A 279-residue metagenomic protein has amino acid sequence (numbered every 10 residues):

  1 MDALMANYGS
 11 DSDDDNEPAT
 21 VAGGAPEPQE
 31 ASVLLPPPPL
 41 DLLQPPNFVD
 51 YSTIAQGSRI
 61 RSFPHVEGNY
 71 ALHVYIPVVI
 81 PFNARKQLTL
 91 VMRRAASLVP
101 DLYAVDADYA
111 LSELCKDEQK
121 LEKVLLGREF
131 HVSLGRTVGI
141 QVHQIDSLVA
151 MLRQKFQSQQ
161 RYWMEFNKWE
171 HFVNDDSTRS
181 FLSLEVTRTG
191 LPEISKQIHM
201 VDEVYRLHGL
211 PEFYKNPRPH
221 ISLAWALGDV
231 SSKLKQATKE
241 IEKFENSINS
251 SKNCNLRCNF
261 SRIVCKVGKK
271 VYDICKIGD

Functional and structural regions predicted by a protein language model:
D2-D279: Histidine-dependent nucleotide/RNA phosphoesterase domain, centered on the 2H-phosphoesterase fold with its duplicated
